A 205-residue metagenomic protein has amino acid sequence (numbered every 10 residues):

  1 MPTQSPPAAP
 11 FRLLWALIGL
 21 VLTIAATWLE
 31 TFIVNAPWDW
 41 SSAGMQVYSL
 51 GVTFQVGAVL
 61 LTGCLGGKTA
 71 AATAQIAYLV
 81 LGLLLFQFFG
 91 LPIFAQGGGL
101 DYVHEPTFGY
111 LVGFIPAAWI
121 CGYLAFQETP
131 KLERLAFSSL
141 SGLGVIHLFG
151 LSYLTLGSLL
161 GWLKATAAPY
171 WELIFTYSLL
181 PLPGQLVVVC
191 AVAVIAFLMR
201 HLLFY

Functional and structural regions predicted by a protein language model:
M1-Q75: Hydrophobic transmembrane alpha-helices
P2-L29, I33, P92-L154, A193-L198: Short helix-perturbing small/polar motifs within transmembrane alpha-helices
A36-D39, G44, Y48, Q127-Y205: Membrane-embedded alpha-helical hairpins and interfacial helices in multi-pass inner-membrane proteins
V47-Y48, V56-L60, A74-G82, D101-Y102 (+7 more regions): Alpha-helical transmembrane segments of multi-pass membrane proteins, especially transporters and channels
G63-A95: A glycine-rich, hydrophobic loop/mini-helix early in the fold
G82-L84, I120, A165: A short hydrophobic/aromatic micro-motif that marks alpha-helical segments and, especially, helix-coil
L83, Y123, H201: Active-site catalytic microenvironments for nucleophilic, acid-base chemistry
